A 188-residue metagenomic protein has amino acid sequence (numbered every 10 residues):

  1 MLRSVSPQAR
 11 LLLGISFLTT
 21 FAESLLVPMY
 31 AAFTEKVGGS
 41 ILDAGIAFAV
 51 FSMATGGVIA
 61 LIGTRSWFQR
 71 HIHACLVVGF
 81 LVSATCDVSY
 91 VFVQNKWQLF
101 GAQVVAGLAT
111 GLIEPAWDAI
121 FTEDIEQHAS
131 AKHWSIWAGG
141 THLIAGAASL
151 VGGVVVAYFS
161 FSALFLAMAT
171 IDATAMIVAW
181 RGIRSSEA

Functional and structural regions predicted by a protein language model:
L2-S52: Helix-loop boundary and gating motifs at the non-cytosolic
E23, V105-W117: Core transmembrane helices of Major Facilitator Superfamily
Y30, L112-I125: Intracellular juxtamembrane helix-capping segments at the cytosolic ends of symmetry-related transmembrane helices
I41-L42, Q127-W137: Loop-to-transmembrane helix entry/capping segments in MFS-fold secondary transporters and related SLC/MFSD carriers
V58-H71, V156: Helix-to-loop junctions at the C-terminal end of transmembrane segments in multipass secondary transporters
A74-V88, A169: Structural signature of the two symmetry-related core transmembrane helices
Y90-Q103: Helix-loop junctions at membrane interfaces in 12-TM secondary transporters
V154-D172: A membrane-interface helix-boundary motif in multi-pass transporters
